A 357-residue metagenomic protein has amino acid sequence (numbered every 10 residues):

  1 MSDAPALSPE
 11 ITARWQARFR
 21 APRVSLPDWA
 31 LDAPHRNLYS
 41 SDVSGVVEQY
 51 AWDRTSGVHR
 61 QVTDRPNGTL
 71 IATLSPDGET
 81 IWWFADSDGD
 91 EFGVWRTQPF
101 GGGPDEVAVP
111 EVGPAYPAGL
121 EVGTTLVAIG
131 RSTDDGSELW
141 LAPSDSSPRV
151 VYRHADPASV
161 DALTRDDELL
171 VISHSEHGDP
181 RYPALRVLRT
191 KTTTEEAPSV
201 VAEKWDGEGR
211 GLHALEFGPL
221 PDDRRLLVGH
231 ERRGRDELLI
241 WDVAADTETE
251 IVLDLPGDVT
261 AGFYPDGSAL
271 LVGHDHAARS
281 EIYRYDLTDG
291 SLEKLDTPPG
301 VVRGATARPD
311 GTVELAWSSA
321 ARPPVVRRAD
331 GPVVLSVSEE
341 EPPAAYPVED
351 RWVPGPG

Functional and structural regions predicted by a protein language model:
S2-G357: Peripheral, non-catalytic segments that deliver or gate enzyme domains
